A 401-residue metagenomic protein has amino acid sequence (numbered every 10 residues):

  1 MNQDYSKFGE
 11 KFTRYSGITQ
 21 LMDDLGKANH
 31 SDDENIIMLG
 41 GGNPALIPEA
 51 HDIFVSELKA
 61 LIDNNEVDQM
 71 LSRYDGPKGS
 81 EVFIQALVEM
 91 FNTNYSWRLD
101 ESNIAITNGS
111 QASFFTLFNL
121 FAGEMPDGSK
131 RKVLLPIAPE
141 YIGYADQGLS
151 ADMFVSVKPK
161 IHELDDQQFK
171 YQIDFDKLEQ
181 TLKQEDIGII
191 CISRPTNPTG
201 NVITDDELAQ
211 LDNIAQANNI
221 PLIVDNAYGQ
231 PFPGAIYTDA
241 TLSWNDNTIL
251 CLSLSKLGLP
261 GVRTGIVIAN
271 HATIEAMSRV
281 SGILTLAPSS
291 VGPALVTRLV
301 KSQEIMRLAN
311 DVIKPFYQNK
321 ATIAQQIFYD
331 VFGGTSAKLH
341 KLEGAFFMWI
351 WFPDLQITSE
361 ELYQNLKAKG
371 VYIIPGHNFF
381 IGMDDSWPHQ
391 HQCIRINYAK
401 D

Functional and structural regions predicted by a protein language model:
N2-G79, E89, T93, I220 (+1 more regions): N-terminal "arm"/small-domain region of PLP-dependent enzymes with the aminotransferase-like
L39, L87, I104, L134 (+8 more regions): Generic structural signal for small/hydrophobic residues in well-ordered secondary structure, especially within
Q69-N218, I223-N245, I249: Conserved core of the PLP fold type I
S129, F347-R395: Conserved C-terminal alpha-helix-loop-beta "cap" of PLP-dependent enzymes that closes/shapes the active-site mouth
D239-R279, A287-V291: Active-site PLP attachment segment
H271-A276, I305-M306, L355-I357: Short helix-loop capping/hinge motifs at secondary-structure junctions, enriched in acidic/polar residues
S278-L284, S302-Q325: Structural signature of PLP-dependent enzymes
I313-Q325, A337-F352: Conserved glycine-rich beta-strand-loop-beta hairpin in the small C-terminal domain of fold type I
